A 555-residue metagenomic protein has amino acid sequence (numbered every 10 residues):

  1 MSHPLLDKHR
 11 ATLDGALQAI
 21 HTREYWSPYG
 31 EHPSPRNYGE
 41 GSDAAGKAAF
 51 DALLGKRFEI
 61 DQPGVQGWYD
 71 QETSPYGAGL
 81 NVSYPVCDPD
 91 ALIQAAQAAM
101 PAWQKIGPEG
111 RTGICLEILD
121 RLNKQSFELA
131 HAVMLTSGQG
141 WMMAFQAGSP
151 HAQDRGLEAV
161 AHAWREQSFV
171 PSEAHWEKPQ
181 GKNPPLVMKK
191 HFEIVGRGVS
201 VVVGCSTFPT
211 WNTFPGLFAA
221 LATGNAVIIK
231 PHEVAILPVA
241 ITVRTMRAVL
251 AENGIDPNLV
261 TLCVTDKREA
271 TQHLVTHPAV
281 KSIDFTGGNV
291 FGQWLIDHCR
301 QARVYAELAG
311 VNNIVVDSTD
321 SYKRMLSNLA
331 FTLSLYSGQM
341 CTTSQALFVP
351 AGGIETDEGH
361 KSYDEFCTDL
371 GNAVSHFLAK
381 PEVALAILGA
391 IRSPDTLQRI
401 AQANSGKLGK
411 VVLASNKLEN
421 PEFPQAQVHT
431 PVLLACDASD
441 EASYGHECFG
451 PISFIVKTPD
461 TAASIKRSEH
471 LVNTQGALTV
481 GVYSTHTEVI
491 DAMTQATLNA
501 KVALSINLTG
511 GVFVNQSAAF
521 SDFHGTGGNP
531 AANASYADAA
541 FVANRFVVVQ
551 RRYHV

Functional and structural regions predicted by a protein language model:
M1-L135, S464-K466, L471: Short, structured beta/alpha segment
M1-P63, A144, G148-P171, H191 (+6 more regions): C-terminal segments
A49, D90-Q94, A102, T112-F127 (+1 more regions): Long amphipathic alpha-helix in the N-terminal Rossmann-like dinucleotide-binding domain of NAD(P)-dependent
S74-Y76, P257, H277, L308-G310 (+3 more regions): Short glycine-enriched loop/turn motifs at secondary-structure junctions
G79-Y84, Q97-K105, G181, V201 (+5 more regions): Short, well-ordered beta-strand elements within core beta-sheets of diverse protein domains
E117, R121-Q125, T245-N253, H298 (+3 more regions): Generic non-transmembrane alpha-helical segments
Q167-L326: Rossmann-like NAD(P) dinucleotide-binding subdomain of oxidoreductase/dehydrogenase enzymes
